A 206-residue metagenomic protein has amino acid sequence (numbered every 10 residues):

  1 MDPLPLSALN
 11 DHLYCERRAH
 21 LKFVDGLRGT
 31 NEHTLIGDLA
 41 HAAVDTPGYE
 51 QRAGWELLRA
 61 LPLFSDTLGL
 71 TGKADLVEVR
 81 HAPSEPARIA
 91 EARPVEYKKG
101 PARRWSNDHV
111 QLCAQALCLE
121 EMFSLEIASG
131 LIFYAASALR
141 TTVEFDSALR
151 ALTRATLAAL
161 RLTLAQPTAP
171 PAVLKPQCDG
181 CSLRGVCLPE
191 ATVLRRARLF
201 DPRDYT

Functional and structural regions predicted by a protein language model:
M1-P94, D201-T206: Metal-dependent nuclease catalytic cores that hydrolyze phosphodiester bonds in DNA/RNA, characterized by
P3, L117, M122-S124, A165-Q166 (+1 more regions): Non-catalytic alpha-helical scaffolds and adjoining flexible linkers that form interface surfaces for assembly
L6, A158-G180: Immediate flanking context of iron-sulfur cluster ligation sites
L6-S7, R18, H109-C113, K175-D179: Non-catalytic, well-ordered alpha-helical scaffold segments
C15, C178-C181, C187: Short cysteine clusters
V24-D25, R184-R203: Iron-sulfur (Fe-S) cluster-binding segments and ferredoxin-like electron-carrier domains, especially [2Fe-2S]
R52-A158: Mg2+/Mn2+-dependent nuclease catalytic core
